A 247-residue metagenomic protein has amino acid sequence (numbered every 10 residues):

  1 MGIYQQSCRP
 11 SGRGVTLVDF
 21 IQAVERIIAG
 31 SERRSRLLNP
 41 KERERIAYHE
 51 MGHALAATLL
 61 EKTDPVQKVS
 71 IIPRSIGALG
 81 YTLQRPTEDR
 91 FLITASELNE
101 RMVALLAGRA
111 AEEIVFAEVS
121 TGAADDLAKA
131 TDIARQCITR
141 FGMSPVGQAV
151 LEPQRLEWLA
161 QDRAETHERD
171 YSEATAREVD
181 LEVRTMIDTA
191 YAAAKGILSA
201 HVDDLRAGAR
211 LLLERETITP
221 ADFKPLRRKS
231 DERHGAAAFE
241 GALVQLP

Functional and structural regions predicted by a protein language model:
M1, F20, Y48: ATP/adenylate-binding site constellation spanning eukaryotic-like Ser/Thr protein kinases, ABC-transporter
M1-T16, R26-R33, A54-V66, C137-S144: AAA+ ATPase "lid" subdomain C-terminal helix
Q5-P10, R33-R34, F116, G196 (+1 more regions): General structural signal for alpha-helix termini and helix-helix connectors
I21-R26, S75-A78: Short, conserved phosphate-binding/catalytic loop or strand-edge motifs used in phosphoryl-/nucleotidyl-transfer
S35-R45: Short pre-active-site segment immediately N-terminal to the catalytic Zn-binding motif
R43-Y48, A54-P247: Soluble catalytic regions of large protease machineries
